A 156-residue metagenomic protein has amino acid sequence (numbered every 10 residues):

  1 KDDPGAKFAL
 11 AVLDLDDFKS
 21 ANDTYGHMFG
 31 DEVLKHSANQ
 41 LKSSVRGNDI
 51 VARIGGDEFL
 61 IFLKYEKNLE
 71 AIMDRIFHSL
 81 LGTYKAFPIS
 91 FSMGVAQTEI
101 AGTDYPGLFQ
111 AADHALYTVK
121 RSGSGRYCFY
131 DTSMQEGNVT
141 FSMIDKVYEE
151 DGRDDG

Functional and structural regions predicted by a protein language model:
K1-L10, D16-R46, A52-G56, L60-I61 (+4 more regions): Conserved long alpha-helical elements within nucleotide-processing catalytic cores of c-di-GMP signaling and class III
K7-A9, F91, G125: Residue-level recognition of the N-termini of beta-strands and the immediately preceding loop/turn
E32, K64, V147-G156: Bacterial c-di-GMP phosphodiesterase EAL domain
V51, S92-S122, C128-D151: Cyclic nucleotide signaling catalytic output domains
I61, I89-F91: HATPase_c (GHKL) ATP-binding subdomain of two-component histidine kinases
F62-L63, Q97: A structural signal for hydrophobic residues in beta-strands of small regulatory alpha/beta folds
F77: Short alpha-helical N-box/ATP-lid segment at the N-terminus of the HATPase_c
L80-Y84: A common structural junction motif
